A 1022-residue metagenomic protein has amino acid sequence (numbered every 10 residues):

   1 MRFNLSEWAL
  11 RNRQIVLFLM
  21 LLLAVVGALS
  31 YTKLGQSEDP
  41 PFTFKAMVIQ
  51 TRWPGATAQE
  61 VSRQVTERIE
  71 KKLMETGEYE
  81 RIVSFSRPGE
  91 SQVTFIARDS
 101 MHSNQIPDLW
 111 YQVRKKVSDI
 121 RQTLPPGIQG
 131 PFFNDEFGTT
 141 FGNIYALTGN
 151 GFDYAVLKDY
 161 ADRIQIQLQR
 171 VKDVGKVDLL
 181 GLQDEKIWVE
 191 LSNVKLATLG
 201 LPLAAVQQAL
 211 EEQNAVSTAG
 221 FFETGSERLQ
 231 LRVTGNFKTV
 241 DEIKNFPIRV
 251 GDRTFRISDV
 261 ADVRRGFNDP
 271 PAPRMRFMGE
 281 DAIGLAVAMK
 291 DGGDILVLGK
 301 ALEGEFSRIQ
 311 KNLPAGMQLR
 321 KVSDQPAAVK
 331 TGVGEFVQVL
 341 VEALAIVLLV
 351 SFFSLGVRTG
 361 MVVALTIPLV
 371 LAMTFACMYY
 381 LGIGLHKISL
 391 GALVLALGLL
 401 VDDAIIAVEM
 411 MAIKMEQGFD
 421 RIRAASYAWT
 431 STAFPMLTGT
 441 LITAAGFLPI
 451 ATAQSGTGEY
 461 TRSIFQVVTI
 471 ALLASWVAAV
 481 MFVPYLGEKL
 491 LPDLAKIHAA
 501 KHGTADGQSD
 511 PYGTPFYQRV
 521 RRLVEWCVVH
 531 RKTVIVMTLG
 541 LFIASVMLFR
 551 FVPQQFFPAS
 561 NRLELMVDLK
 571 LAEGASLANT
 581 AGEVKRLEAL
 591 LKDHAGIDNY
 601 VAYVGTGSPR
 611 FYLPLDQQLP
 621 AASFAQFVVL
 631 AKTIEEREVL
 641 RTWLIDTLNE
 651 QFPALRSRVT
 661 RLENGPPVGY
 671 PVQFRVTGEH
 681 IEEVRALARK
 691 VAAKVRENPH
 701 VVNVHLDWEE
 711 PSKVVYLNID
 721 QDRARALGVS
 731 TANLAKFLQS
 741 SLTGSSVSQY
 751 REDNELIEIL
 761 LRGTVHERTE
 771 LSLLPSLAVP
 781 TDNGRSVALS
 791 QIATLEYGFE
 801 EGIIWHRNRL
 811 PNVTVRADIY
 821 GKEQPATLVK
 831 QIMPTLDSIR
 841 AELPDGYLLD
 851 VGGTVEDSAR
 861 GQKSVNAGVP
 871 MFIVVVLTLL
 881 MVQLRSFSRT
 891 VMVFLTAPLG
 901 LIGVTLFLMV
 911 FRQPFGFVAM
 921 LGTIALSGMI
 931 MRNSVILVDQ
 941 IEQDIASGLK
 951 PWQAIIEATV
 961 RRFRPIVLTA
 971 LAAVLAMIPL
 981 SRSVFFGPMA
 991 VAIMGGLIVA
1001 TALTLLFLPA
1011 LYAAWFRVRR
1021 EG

Functional and structural regions predicted by a protein language model:
M1-Q36, T432, A505-F557, D598 (+2 more regions): Signature of alpha-helical transmembrane segments and their immediate interfacial
L5, E60-D135, V194-A215, N236 (+2 more regions): Solvent-exposed, membrane-proximal periplasmic/extracellular interface segments of envelope transport and secretion
W8, Q50, R121, Q167-A345 (+7 more regions): Extracytoplasmic/periplasmic membrane-proximal domains and adjacent transmembrane bundles of envelope biogenesis
Q14, L22-A56, N104, S118-G127 (+5 more regions): Transmembrane helices with small-residue packing motifs
F18, T57-Q64, M101-Q112, G142-Y145 (+22 more regions): Solvent-exposed, non-transmembrane alpha-helical starts
V26-K33, Q318, A345-A412, V876-R962 (+4 more regions): Hydrophobic transmembrane alpha-helices and their membrane-interface caps in long multi-pass transport proteins
V322, V329, V333, V408 (+5 more regions): Helix-loop junctions and hydrophobic alpha-helical segments within the transmembrane domains of large membrane
L397-M411, T432-T452, E459-D506, F627 (+4 more regions): Transmembrane alpha-helices and their membrane-interface boundaries in multi-pass membrane transporters and channels
